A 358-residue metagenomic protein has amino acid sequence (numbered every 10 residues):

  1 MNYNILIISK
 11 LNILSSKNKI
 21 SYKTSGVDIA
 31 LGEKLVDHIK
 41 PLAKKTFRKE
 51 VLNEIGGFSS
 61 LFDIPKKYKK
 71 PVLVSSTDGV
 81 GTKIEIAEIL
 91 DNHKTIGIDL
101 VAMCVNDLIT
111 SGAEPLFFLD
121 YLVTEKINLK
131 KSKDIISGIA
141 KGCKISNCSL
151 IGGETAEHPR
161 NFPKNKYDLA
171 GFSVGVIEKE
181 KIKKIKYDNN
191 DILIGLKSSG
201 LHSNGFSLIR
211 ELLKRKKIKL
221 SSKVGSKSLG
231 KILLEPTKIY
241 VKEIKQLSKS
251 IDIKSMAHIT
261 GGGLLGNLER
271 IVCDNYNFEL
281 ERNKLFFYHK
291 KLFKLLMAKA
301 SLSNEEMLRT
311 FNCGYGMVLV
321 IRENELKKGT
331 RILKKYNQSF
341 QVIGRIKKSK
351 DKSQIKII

Functional and structural regions predicted by a protein language model:
M1-K19, K67, K335: Asparagine-rich low-complexity intrinsically disordered tracts
I13-S25, L35, P41, K131-S149 (+3 more regions): Glycine-/charge-enriched secondary-structure boundary and capping motifs
K34-V36, I84, F118, K126 (+1 more regions): Generic hydrophobic alpha-helical membrane-span motif
P41-S199, E279: Glycine-rich phosphate/pyrophosphate-binding loop regions near the starts of catalytic domains
K66, G79, V174-E178, S199-L201 (+4 more regions): Short, glycine-/Ser/Thr-/acidic-enriched flexible segments
T77, D168, K181-L229, L265: Short, acidic (Asp/Glu-rich) active-site segment that either coordinates a divalent metal cofactor
G112-E114, L208, D252, S339: Short loop/turn motifs at secondary-structure junctions
